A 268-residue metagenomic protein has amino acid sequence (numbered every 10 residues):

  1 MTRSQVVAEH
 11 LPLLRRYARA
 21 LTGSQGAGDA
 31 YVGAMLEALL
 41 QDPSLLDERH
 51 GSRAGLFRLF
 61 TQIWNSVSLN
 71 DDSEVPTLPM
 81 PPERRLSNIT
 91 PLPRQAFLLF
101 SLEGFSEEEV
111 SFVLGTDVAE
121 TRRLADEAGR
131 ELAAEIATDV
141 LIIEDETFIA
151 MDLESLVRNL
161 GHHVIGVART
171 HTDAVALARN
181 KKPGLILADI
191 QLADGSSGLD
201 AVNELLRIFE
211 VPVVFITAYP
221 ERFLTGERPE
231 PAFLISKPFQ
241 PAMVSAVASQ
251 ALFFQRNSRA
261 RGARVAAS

Functional and structural regions predicted by a protein language model:
M1-R16, G26, L40, L45-L46: A short, charge-rich alpha-helical start-of-domain segment used by transcription regulators
N88-F105: Short amphipathic alpha helix immediately N-terminal
E103-L124, A128: Helix-turn-helix DNA-binding module
T138-F148, L153, V157: Conserved acidic segment of CheY-like receiver
V167-L185: Acidic, metal-coordinating helix/loop segments flanking the phosphotransfer/catalytic sites of two-component signaling
D189-I190: Active-site residues of response regulator receiver
L199-V211, R222-G226: Short amphipathic alpha-helix used as the core "switch/output" element in two-component signaling
V214-T217: Hydrophobic/aromatic residues positioned on beta-strands within the core alpha/beta folds
